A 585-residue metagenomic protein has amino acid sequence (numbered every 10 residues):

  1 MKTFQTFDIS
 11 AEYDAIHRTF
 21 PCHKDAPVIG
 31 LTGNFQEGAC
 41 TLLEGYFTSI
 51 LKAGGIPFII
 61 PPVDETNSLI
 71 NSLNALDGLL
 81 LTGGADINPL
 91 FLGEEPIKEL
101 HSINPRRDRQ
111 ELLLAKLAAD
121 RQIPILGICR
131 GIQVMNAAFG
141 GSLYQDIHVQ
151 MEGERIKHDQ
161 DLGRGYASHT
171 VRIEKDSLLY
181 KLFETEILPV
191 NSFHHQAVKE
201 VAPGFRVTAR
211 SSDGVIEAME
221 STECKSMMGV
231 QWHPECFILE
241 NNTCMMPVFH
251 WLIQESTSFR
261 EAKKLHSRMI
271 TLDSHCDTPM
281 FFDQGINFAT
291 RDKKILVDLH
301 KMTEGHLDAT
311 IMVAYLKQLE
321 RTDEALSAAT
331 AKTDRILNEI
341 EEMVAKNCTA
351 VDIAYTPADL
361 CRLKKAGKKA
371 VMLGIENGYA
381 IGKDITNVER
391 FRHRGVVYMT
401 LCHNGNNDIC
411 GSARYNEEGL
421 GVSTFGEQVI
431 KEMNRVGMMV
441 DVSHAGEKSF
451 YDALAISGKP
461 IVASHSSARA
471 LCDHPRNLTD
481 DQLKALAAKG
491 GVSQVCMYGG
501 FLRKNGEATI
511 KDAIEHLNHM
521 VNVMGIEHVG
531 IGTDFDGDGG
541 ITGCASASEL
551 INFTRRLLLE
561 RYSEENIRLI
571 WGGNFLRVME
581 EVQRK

Functional and structural regions predicted by a protein language model:
M1-I128, A137, Y144, H148-L182 (+5 more regions): N-terminal beta1-alpha1 cap of cysteine-dependent amidohydrolase-like domains
P27-V28, I56, P124, S142 (+8 more regions): Proline-centered loop/turn at the N-terminus of a beta-strand
L31, L80-L81, M312, L401 (+1 more regions): Redox-cofactor binding/interface segments in oxidoreductases and associated redox assembly factors
S192-A197, V230-P234, T271-T278, V396 (+2 more regions): Histidine-centered catalytic micro-motifs
G204, T222-M227, K364-K368: Beta-strand-turn-beta hairpins that frame and shape the catalytic cleft of phosphate-ester-processing enzymes
E261-E418, D473-Q494, Y498-I531, F535-K585: N-terminal hydrophobic targeting/anchoring segments and the immediately downstream early-domain regions of hydrolases
L401-A485, Q494-G499: Active-site core of metal-dependent hydrolases
